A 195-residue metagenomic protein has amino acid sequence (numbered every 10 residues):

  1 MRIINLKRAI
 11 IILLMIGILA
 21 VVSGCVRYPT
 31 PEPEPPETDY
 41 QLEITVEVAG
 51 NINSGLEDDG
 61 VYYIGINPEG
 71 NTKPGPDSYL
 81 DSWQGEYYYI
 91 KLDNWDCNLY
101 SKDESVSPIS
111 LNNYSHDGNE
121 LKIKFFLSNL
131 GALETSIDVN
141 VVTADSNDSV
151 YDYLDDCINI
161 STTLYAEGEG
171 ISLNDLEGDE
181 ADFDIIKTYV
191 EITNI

Functional and structural regions predicted by a protein language model:
R2-I12: Bacterial N-terminal signal peptides that target proteins for export
V21-G24: C-terminal motif of bacterial Sec signal peptides marking the signal peptidase cleavage site
V26-I195: Surface-exposed extracytoplasmic segments
